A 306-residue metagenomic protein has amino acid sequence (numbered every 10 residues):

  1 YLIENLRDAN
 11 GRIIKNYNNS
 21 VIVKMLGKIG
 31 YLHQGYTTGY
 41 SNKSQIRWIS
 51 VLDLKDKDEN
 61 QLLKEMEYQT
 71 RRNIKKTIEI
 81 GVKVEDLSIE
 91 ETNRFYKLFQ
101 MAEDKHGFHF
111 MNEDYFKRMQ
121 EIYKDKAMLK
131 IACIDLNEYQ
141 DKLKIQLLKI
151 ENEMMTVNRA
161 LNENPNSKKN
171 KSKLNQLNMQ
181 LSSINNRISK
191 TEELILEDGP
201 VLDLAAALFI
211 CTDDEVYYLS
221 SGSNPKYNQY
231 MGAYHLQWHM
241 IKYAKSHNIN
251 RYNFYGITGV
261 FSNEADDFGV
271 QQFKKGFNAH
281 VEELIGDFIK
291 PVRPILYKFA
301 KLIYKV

Functional and structural regions predicted by a protein language model:
L2-K57, N250-V306: Active-site/acyl-donor-binding loops of N-acyltransferases
A9, I14-N19, K24, I29-N228: A conserved beta-strand-loop-helix scaffold within acyl/acetyltransferase catalytic domains
R94, Y115-R118, H235-H239, G269: Alpha-helical elements of Rossmann-like donor-binding domains used by nucleotide-donor carbohydrate transfer enzymes
A127, S246-I249: Short, high-confidence coil segments that cap the C-terminus of an alpha-helix and link into the following beta-strand
G222-M231, T258-A265: Short, contiguous acidic/charged loop-to-helix segments that flank catalytic cores in large enzymes
N228-K242: Conserved acetyl-CoA-binding loop-helix of GNAT-fold acetyltransferases
